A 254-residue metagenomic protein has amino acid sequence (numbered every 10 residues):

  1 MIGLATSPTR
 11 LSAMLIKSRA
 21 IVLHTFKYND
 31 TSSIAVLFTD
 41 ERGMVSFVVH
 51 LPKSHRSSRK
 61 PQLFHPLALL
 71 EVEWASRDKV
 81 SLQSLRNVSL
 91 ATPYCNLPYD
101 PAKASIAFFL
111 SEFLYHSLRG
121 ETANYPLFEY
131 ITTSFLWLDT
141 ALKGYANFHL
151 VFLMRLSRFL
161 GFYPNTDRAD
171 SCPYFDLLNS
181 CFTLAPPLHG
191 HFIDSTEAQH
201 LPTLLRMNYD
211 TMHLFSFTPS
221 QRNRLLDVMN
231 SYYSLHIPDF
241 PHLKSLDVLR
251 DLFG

Functional and structural regions predicted by a protein language model:
G3-L4, R10-G254: Non-catalytic alpha-helical scaffolds and adjoining flexible linkers that form interface surfaces for assembly
